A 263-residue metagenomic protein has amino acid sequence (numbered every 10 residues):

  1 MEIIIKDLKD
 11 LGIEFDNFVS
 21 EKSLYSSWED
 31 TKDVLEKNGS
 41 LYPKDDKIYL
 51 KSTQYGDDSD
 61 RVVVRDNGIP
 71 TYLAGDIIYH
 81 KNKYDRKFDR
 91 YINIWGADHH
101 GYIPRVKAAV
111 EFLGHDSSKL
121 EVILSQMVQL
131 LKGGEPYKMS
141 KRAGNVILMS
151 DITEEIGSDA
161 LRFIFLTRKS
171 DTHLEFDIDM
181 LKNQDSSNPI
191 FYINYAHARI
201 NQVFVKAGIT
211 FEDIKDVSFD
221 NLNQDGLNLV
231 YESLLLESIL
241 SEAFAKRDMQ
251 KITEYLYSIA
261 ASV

Functional and structural regions predicted by a protein language model:
M1-V263: Non-catalytic interaction-recognition regions
